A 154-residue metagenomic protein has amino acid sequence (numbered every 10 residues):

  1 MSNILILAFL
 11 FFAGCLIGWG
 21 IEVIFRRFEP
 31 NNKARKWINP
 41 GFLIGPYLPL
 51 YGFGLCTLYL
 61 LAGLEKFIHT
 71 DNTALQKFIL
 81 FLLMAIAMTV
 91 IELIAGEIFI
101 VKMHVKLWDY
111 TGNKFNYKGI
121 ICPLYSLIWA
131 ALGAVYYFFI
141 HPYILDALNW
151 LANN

Functional and structural regions predicted by a protein language model:
M1-N154: Aromatic-rich, lipid-facing transmembrane alpha helices and their immediate juxtamembrane interface loops in integral
